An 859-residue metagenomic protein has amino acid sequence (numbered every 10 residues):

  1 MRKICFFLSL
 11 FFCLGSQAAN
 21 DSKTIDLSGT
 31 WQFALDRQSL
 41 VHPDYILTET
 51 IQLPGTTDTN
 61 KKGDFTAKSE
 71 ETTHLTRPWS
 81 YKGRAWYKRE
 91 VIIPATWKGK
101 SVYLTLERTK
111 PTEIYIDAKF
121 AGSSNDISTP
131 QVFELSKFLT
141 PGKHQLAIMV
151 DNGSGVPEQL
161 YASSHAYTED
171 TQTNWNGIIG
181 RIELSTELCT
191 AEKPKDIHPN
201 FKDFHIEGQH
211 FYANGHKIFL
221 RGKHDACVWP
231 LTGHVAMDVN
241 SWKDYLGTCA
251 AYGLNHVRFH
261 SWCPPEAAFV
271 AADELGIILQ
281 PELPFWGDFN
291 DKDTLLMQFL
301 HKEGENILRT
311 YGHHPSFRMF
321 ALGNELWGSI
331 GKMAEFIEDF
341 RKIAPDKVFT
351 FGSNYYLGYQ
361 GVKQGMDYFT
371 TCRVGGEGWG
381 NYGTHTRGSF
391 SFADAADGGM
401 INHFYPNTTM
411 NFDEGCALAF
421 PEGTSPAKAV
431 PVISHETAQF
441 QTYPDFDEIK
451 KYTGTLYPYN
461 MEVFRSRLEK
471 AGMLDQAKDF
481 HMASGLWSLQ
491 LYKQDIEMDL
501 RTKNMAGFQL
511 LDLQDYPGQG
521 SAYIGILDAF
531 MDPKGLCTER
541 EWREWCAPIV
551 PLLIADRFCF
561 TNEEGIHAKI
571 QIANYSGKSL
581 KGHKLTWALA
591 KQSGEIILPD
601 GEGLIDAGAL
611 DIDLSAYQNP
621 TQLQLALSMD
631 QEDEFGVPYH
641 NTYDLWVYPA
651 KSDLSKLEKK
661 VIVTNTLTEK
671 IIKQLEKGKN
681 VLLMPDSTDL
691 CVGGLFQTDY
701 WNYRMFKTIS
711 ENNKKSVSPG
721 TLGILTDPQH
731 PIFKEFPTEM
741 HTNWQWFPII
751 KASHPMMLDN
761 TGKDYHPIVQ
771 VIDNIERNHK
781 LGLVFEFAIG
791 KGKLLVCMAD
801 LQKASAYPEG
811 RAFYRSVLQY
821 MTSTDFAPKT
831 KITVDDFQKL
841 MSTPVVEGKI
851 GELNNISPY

Functional and structural regions predicted by a protein language model:
A18-E71, Q145-E158, G177-S185, V817 (+2 more regions): Accessory carbohydrate-binding/adhesion or oligomerization-edge regions at the termini of glycan-active proteins
S22, Q38, C189, K195-C249 (+2 more regions): N-terminal carbohydrate-binding accessory modules
I25, F33-Q38, R77, K82-T190 (+3 more regions): Accessory beta-strand-rich segments of carbohydrate-active enzymes
I114-I116, K195-I197, E564-D600, A607-D613 (+1 more regions): Beta-strand-rich binding/interaction modules
H256-I526: Substrate-binding/catalytic cleft of secreted carbohydrate-active enzymes, primarily glycoside hydrolases
I343, L511-S576, P844-G848: Aromatic-rich peripheral "rim/lid" segments of glycoside hydrolase catalytic domains that contact and position glycan
N402-C416, L690, K707-P808, D825-Y859: Catalytic beta-strand/loop cores that center a nucleophilic Ser/Cys/Thr and support acyl-enzyme chemistry
K659-R704, K791-K793, C797, V817: Short alpha-beta junction capping motif
